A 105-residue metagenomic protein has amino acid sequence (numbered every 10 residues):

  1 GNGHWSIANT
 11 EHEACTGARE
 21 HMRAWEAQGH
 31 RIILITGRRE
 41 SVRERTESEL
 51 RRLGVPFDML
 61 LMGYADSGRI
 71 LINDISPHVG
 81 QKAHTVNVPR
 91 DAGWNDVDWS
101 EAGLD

Functional and structural regions predicted by a protein language model:
G1-D105: HAD-like aspartate-dependent phosphatase fold
